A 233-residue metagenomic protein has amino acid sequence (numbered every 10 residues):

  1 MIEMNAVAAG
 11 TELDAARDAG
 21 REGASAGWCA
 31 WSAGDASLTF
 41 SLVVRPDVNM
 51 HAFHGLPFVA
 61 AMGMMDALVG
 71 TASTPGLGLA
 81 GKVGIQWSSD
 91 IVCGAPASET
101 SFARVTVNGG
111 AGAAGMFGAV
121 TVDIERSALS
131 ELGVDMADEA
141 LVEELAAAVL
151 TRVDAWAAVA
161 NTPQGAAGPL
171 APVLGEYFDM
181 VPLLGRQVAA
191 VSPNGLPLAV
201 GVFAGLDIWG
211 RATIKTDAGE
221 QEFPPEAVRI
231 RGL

Functional and structural regions predicted by a protein language model:
M1-G78, G232: N-terminal lobe of the biotin/lipoate ligase/transferase fold
L38, I91-V92, A212: Hydrophobic residues embedded in beta-strands of well-ordered beta-sheets
V44, G63-M64, W87-S89, A95 (+3 more regions): Short, structured patches in soluble enzyme cores that scaffold and shape functional sites
M64, L145, G201: Residue-level signal for inorganic ion chemistry
G70-A113: Acidic (Asp/Glu) carboxylate-rich active-site/surface patches
T106-A140: Short, acidic (Asp/Glu-rich) active-site segment that either coordinates a divalent metal cofactor
V134-L198: Conserved, helical-rich catalytic subdomain that frames metal- and/or nucleotide-binding sites in enzyme alpha/beta
L184-L233: Conserved RNA-binding domains used in RNP assembly and mRNA/RNA metabolism
